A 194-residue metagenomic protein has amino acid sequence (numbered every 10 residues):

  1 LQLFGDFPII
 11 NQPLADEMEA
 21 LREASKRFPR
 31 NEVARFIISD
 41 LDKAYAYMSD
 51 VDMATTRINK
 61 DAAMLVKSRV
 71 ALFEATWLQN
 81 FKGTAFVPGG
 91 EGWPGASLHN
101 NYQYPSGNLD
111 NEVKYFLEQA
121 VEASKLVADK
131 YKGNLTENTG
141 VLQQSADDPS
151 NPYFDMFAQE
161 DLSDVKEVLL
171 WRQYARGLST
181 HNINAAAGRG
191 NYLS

Functional and structural regions predicted by a protein language model:
L1-N59, A71-L109: Aromatic-anchored glycine-rich loop motif in surface-exposed flexible loops
F7, K60-D61, A71-S194: An aromatic- and glycine-enriched ligand-binding surface/loop that stacks and positions planar moieties
